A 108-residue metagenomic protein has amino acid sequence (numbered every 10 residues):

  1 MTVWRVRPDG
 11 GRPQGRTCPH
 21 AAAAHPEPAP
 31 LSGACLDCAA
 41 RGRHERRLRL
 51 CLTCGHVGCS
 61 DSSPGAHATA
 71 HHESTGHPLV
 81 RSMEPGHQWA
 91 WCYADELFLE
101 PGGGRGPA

Functional and structural regions predicted by a protein language model:
M1-T2: Intrinsically disordered, low-complexity regulatory regions associated with ubiquitination proteins
R5, D9-H25, A29-L36, R41 (+1 more regions): Cys/His-rich, Zn2+-coordinating zinc-finger modules
R43-L52: Canonical RING-type zinc finger of E3 ubiquitin-protein ligases
